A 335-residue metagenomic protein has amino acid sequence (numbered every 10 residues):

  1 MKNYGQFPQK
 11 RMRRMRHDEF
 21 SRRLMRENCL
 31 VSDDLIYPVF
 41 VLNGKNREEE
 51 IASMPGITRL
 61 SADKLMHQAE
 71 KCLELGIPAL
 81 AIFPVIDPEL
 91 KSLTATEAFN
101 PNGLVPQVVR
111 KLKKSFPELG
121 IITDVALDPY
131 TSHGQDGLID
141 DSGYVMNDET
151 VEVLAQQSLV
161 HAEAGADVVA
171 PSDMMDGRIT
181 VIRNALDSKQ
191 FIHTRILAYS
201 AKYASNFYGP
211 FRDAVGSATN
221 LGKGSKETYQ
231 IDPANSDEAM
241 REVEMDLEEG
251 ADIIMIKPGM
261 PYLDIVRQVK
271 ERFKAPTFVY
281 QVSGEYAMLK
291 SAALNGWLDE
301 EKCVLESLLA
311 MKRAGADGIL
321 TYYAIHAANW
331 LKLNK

Functional and structural regions predicted by a protein language model:
K2-F7, D18, V31-I36, L42-K335: Alpha/beta enzyme core
P8-K10, R14: Exposed beta-strand/loop interface patches that mediate assembly or binding
R11, R26-E27, S32: N-terminal intrinsically disordered, cationic/polar leader segments that include organellar targeting peptides
